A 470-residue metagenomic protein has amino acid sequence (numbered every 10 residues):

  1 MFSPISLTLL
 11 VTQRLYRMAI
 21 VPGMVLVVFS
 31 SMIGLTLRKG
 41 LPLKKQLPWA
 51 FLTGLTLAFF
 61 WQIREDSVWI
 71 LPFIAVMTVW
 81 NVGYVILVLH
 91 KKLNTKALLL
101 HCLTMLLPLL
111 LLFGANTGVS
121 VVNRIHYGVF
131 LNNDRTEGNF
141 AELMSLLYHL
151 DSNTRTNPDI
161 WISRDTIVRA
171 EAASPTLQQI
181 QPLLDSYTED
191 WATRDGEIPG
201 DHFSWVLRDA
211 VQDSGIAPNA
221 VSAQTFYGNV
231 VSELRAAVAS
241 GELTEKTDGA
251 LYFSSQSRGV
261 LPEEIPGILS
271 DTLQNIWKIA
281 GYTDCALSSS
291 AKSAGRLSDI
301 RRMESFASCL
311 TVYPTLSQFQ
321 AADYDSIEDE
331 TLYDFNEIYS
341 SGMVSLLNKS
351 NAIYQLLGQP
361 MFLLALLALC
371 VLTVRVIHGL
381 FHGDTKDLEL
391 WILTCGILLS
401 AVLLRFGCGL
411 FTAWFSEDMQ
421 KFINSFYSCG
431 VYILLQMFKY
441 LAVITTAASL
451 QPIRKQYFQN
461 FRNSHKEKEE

Functional and structural regions predicted by a protein language model:
M1-G23, L57-A58, Q62: Aromatic- and kink-enriched transmembrane "portal" helix at the membrane-lumen/periplasm boundary that abuts
F2-T12, L380-F381, F406-Q420: Juxtamembrane "helix-exit" motif on the non-cytosolic side of transmembrane helices
V25-P48, V82: Membrane-interface transmembrane helices that cradle and orient dolichyl/undecaprenyl
L43-W49, V88-L110, D387-L390: Membrane-interfacial entry segments at the cytosolic side of transmembrane helices
W49-R64, L112-F113: Membrane-interface alpha helices of multi-pass inner-membrane proteins
D66-Y84: Transmembrane-embedded, aromatic-rich helix segments that form part of the hydrophobic channel/pocket engaging
L112-I279: Juxtamembrane membrane-water interface segments immediately following transmembrane helices in multi-pass
L234, V238-A401: Membrane-interface anchor segments at the N-terminal boundary of transmembrane helices in multi-pass membrane enzymes
